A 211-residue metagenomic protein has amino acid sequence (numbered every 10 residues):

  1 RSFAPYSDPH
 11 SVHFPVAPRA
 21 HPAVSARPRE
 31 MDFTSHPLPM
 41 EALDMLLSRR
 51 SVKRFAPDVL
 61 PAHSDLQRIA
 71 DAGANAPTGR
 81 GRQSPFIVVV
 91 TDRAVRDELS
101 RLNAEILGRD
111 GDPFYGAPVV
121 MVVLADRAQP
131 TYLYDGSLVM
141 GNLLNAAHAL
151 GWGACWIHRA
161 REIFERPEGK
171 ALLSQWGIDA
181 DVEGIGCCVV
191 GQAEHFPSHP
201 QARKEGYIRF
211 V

Functional and structural regions predicted by a protein language model:
S2-A4: N-terminal basic, low-structured, amphipathic or hydrophobic segments
Y6, V12-V16, H21-A117, F210-V211: N-terminal amphipathic, basic helical "cap/leader" segment at the start of enzyme domains
M45, V120-V122, I185-V189: Conserved hydrophobic/aromatic beta-strand scaffold that supports enzyme active sites
G73, M121, R127-L172: Small-aliphatic-rich amphipathic alpha-helix that forms the alpha element of a beta-alpha
Q83, A117, E183-G184, K204: A generic structural signal for well-ordered coil/turn residues at beta-strand boundaries that shape enzyme active-site
D92-D97, R127-Q129, E194: Short, charged/polar surface micro-motifs in flexible loops or helix N-caps
G111-P113, A171-S198: A glycine-rich helix N-cap at a beta->alpha junction
P197-V211: Phosphate/diphosphate-binding glycine-rich loops and adjacent basic-rich segments that engage nucleotide
